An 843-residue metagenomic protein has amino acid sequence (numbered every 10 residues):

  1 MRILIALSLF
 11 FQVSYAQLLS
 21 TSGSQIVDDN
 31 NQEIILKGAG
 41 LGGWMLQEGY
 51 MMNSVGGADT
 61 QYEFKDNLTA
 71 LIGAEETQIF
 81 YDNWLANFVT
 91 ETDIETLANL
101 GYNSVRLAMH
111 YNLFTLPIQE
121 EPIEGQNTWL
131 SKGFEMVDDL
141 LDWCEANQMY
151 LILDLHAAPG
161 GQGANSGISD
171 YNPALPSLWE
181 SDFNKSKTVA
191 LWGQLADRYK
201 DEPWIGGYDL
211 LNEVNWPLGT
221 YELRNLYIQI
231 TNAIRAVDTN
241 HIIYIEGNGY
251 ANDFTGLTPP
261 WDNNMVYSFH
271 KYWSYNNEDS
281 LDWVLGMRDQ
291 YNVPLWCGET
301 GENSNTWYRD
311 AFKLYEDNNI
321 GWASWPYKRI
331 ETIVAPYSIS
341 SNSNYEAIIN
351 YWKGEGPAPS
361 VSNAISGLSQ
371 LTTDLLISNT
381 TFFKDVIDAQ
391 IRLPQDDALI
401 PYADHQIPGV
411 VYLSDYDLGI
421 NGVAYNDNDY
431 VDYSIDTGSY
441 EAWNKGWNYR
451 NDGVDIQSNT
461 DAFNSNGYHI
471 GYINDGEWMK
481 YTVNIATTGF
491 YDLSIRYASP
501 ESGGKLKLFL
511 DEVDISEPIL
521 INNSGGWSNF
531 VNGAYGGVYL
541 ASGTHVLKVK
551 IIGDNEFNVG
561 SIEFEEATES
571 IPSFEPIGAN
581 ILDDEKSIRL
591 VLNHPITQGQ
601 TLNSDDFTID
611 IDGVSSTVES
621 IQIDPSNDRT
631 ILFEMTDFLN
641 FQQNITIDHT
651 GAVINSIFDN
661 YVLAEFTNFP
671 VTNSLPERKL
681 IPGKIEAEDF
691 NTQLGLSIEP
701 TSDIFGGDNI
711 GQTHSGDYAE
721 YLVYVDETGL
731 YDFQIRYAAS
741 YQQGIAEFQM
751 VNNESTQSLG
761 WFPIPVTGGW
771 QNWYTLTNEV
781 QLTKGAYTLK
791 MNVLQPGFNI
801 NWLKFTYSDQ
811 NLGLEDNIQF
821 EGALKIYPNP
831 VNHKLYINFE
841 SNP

Functional and structural regions predicted by a protein language model:
M1-Q17, L814-F820: Bacterial Sec-dependent N-terminal signal peptides
T21-V27, E33-L36, L41-T255: Active-site mouth of glycoside hydrolases
G73-L100, I377, K384-D396, H469-D475: Alpha-helix-centered segments that form part of catalytic cores
E180-I330, V334-N350: Extracellular glycoside hydrolase catalytic/binding regions
D310, L314-Q406: Aromatic-rich peripheral "rim/lid" segments of glycoside hydrolase catalytic domains that contact and position glycan
V386-V591, P595-Q600, I609, T617-S626 (+4 more regions): Extracytoplasmic
N580-I581, L812-N842: Surface-exposed, proline-anchored Ser/Thr-rich loop/turn motifs
